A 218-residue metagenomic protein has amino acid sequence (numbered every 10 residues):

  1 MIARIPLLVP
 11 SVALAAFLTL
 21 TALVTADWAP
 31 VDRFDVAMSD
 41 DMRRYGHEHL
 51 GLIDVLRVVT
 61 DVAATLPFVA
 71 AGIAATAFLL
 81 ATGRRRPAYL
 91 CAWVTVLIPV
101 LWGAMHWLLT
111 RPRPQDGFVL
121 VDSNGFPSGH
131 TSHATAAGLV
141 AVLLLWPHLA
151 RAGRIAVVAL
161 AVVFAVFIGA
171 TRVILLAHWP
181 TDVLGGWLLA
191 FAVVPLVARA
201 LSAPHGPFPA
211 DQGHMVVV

Functional and structural regions predicted by a protein language model:
M1-P67, L108-F118: N-terminal transmembrane-helix/juxtamembrane module of multi-pass inner/ER membrane proteins
I5-L14, A71-I98: Interfacial segments of alpha-helical transmembrane regions
T21-T25, S39, R43, W102-T110 (+4 more regions): Membrane-water interface at transmembrane helix exits
M38, V59, M105, H130 (+1 more regions): Divalent metal-coordination and catalytic microenvironments
G51, G83-A88, Q115, R151-A156: Membrane-helix interface segments
T60-G83, A137-L139, L145: Hydrophobic alpha-helical transmembrane segments
G72, G117-V218: Membrane-embedded catalytic cores of phosphoryl/pyrophosphoryl-handling enzymes
R85-V119: Hydrophobic alpha-helical transmembrane segments of integral membrane proteins
